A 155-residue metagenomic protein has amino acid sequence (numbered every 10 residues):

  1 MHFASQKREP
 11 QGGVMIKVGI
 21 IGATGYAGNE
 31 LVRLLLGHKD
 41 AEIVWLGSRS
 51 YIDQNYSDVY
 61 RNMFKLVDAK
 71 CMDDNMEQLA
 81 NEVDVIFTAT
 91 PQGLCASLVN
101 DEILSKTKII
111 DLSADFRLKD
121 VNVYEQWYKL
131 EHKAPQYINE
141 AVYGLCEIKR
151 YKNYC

Functional and structural regions predicted by a protein language model:
H2, G12-C155: N-terminal Rossmann-like NAD(P) cofactor-binding subdomain of oxidoreductases, focused on the glycine-rich
